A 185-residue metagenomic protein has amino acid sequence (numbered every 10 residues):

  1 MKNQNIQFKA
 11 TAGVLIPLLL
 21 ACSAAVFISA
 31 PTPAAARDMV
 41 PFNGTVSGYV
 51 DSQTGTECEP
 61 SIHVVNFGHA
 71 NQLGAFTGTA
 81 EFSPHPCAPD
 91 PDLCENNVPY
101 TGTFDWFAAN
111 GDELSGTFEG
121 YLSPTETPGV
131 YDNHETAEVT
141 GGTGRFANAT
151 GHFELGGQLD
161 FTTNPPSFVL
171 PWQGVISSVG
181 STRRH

Functional and structural regions predicted by a protein language model:
M1-A10: N-terminal secretory signal peptides that target proteins for export/translocation
K2, A24-T32: Short, low-complexity disordered leader/linker segments with a strong preference for bacterial N-terminal type II
I6, I16, I28, I62-V64 (+1 more regions): Weak global preference for isoleucine
T11-A12, L20, E138, F168: Short, functionally important structural connectors and interaction interfaces within domains
G13-F27: Bacterial N-terminal signal peptides
T32-H185: Beta-strand-enriched cores of mature, soluble protein domains
